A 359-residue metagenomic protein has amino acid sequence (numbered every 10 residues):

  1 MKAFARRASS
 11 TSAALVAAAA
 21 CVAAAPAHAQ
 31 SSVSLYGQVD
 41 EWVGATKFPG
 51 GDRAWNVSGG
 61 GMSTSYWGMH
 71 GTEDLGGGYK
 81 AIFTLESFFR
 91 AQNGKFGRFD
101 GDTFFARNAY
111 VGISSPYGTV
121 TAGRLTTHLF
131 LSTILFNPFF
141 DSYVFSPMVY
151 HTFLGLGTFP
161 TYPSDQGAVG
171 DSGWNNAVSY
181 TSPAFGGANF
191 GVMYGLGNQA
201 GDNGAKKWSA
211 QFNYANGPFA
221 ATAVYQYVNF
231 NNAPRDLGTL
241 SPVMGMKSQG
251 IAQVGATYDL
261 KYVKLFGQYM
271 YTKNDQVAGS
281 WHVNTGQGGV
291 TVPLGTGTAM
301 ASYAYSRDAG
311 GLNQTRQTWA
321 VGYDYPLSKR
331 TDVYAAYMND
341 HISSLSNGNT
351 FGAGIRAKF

Functional and structural regions predicted by a protein language model:
A23-A29: Sec/Tat signal peptide C-region and signal peptidase I cleavage site
Q30-A45, A54-L196, G204-K206, N213-A220: Outer membrane beta-barrel
G37-V43, L85-S87, R124, V192-Y194 (+6 more regions): Transmembrane beta-barrel strands of outer-membrane/channel proteins
G68-H70, Y110-G112, S179-T181, Q211-N213 (+5 more regions): Outer-membrane beta-barrel architecture
Y79-A81, Y117-T121, G187-F190, P218-A223 (+3 more regions): Repeated loop/turn-to-beta-strand initiation elements of outer-membrane beta-barrel proteins
V169-N175, L196-K206, Q276-H282, A309-R316 (+1 more regions): Solvent-exposed loop/turn segments connecting transmembrane beta-strands in outer-membrane beta-barrel proteins
S209-A320: Detector for outer-membrane/organellar transmembrane beta-barrel domains, recognizing the amphipathic beta-strand
N347-F359: Outer-membrane beta-barrel "beta-signal"
